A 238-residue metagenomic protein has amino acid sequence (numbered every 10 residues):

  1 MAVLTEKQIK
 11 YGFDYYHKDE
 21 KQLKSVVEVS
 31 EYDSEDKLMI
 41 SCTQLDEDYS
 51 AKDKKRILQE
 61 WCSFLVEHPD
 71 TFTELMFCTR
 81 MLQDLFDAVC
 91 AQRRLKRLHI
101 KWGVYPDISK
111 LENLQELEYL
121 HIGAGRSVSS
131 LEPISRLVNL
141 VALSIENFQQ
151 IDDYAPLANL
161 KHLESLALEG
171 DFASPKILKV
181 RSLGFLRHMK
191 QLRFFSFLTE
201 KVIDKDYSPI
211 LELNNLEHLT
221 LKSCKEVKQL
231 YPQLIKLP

Functional and structural regions predicted by a protein language model:
V3-I108, E116-P238: Concave beta-strand-loop units of leucine-rich repeat
